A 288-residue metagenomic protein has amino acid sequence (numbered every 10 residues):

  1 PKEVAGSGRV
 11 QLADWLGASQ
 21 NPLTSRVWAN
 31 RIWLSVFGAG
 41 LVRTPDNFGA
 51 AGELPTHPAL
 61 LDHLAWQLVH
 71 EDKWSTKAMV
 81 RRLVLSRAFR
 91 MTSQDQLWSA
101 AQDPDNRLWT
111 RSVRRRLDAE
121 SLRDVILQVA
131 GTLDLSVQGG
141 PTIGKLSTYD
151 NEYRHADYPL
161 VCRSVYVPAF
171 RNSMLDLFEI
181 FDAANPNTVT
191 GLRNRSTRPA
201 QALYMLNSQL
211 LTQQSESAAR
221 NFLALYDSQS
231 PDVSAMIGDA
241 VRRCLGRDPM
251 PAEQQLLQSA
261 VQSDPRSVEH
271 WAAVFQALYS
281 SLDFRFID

Functional and structural regions predicted by a protein language model:
P1-P159, N187-R193, Q209-H270, L278 (+1 more regions): Primarily short, surface-exposed interaction patches in extracytoplasmic proteins
C162: Catalytic residues for metal-mediated phosphoryl-transfer on nucleic acids/nucleotides
P168-R171, E179-V189: A structural supersecondary motif
S196-P199: Terminal end segments
V274: Globin-like tetrapyrrole-binding proteins
